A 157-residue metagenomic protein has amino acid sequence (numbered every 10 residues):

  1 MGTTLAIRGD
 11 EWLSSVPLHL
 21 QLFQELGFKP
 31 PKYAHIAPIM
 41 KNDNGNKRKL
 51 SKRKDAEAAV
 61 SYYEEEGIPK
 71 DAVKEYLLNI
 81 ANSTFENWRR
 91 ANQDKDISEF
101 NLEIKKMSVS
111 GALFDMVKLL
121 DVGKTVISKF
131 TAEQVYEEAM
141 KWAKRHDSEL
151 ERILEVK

Functional and structural regions predicted by a protein language model:
M1-E25: Structured secondary-structure scaffolds
S14, Q24-K157: Catalytic adenosine-cofactor/nucleotide-binding cores of aminoacyl-tRNA synthetases and other
